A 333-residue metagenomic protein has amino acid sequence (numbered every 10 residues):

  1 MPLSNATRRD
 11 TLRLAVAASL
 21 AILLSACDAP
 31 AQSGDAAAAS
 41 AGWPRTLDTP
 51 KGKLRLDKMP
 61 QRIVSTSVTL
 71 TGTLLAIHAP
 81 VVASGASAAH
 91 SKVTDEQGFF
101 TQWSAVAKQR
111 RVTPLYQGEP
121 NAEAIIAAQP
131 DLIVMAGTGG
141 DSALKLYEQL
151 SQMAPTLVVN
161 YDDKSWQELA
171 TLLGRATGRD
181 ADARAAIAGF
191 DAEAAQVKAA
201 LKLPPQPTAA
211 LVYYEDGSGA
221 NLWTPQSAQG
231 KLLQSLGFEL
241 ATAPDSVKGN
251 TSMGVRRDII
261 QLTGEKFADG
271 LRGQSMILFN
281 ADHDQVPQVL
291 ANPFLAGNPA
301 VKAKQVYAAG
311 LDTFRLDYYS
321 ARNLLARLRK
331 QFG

Functional and structural regions predicted by a protein language model:
P2-S19, L23-T69, D182-V212, L271 (+4 more regions): Bacterial Sec-exported substrate-binding components of ABC uptake systems
K53, Y147-G219, F314, Y318-G333: Extracytoplasmic substrate-binding proteins
S65, T69-G72, A76, P120 (+15 more regions): Extracytoplasmic/secreted proteins, especially bacterial periplasmic and envelope-associated proteins
T71-A124: A short, structured surface patch at a secondary-structure boundary
P114-N121, K248, G254-G264: Short helix-initiation/N-cap motifs at beta->coil->alpha
Q129-M135, R272-G273: Proline-aspartate-enriched helix->loop->beta-strand connector
L169, R175, K266-G333: Structured C-terminal subdomain patch of bacterial secreted/periplasmic proteins
W223-D258: Alpha-helical, coiled-coil/dimerization segments enriched in small aliphatic residues
